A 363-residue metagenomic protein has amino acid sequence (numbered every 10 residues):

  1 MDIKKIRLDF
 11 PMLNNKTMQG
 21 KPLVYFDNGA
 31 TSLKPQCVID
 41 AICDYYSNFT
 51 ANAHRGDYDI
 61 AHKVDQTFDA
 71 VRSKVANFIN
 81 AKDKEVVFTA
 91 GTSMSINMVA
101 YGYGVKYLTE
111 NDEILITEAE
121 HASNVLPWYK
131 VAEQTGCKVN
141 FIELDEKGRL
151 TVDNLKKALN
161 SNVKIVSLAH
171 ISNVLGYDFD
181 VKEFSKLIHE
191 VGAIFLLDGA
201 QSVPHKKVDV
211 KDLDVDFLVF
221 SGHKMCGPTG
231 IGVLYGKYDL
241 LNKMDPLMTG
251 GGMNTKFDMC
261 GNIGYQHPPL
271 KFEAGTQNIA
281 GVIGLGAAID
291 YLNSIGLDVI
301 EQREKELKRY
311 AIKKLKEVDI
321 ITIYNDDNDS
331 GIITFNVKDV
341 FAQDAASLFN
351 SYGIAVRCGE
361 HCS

Functional and structural regions predicted by a protein language model:
M1-S363: Pyridoxal 5′-phosphate
